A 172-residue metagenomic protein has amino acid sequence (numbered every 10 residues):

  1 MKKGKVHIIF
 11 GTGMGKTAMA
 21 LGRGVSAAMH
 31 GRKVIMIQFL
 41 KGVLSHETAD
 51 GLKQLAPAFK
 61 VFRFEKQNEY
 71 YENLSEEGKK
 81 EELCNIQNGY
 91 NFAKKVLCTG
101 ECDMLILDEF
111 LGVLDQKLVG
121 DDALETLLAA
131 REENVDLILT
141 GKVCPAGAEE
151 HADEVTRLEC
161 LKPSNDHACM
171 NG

Functional and structural regions predicted by a protein language model:
K2-K95: Conserved P-loop
V6, M104, E154: Short, Asp-centered acidic motifs that coordinate Mg2+ and/or phosphate in catalytic or ligand-binding sites
L40-V43, Q67-N68, L111-G112, V143-A146 (+1 more regions): Conserved nucleotide-binding/hydrolysis micro-motifs of P-loop NTPases
Q54-A56, E132, E149-E150: Short, well-ordered coil/turn elements that cap or connect secondary structure elements
V61-R63, L139, T156-R157: Structural signal for conserved beta-strand scaffold positions within catalytic alpha/beta enzyme cores
N73-E133: Phosphate-binding/switch loop-helix module in NTP-utilizing enzymes
L127-P145: Sensor-1/coupling segment of RecA-like P-loop NTPase cores
K142-G172: Phosphate-binding/switch region of NTP-binding enzymes
